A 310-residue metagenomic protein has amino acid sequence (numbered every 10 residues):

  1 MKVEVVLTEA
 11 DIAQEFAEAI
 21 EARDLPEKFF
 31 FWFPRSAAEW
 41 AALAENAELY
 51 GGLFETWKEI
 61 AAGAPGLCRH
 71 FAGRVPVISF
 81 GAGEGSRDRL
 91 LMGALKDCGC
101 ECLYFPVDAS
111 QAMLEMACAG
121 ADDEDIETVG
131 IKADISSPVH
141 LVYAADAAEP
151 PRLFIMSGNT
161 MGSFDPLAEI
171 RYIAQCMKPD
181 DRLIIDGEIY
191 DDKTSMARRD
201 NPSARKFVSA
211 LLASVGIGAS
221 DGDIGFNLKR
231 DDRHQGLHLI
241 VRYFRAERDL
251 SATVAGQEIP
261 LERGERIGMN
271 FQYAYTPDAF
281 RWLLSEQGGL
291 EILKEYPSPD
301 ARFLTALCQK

Functional and structural regions predicted by a protein language model:
M1-S79, G85-I131, A148-E149, D300-L304: Rossmann-like AdoMet
K132-V139: Conserved SAM/SAH-binding loop
I155-M156: A conserved beta-strand element that flanks and buttresses the S-adenosyl-L-methionine
G162-Q175: A short, conserved alpha-helix within the catalytic core of class I
M177-K193: Conserved beta-strand signature within the Rossmann-like core of class I S-adenosyl-L-methionine
S203-G289: Substrate-binding/catalytic lobe of Class I Rossmann-like enzymes that use SAM or dcSAM, i.e., the mid-to-C-terminal
L237-I240, A301-L307: Short hydrophobic/aromatic beta-strand or adjacent loop that forms the aromatic wall/cage of a ligand/substrate-binding
L290-D300: Conserved S-adenosyl-L-methionine
